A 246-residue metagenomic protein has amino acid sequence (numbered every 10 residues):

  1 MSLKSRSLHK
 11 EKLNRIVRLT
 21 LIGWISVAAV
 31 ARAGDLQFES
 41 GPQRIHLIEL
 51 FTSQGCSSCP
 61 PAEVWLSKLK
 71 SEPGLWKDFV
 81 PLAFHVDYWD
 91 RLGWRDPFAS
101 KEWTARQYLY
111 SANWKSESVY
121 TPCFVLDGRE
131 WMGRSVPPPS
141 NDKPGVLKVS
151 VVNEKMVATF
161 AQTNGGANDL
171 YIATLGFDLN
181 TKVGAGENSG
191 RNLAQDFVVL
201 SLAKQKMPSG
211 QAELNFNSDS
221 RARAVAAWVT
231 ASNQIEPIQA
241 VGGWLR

Functional and structural regions predicted by a protein language model:
M1-N14: N-terminal secretory signal peptides that target proteins for export/translocation
V17-A28: Bacterial N-terminal signal peptides
A31-A33: Boundary at the C-terminal end of the N-terminal hydrophobic targeting segment
P42-C56: Short active-site neighborhood of thiol/selenol oxidoreductases, capturing the structured segment around
P60-G74: Typically the conserved alpha-helix immediately C-terminal to a functionally engaged Cys/Sec in thioredoxin-like
E63-L66, A83, T104-S111: Extracytoplasmic/secreted envelope proteins and their assembly/folding machinery, especially bacterial periplasmic
W76-T104: Thiol-based oxidoreductase modules, predominantly thioredoxin-like and allied folds used for disulfide exchange
D96-C123, R129-R246: Short, conserved sequence motifs used for protein processing/export or organelle targeting and for catalysis
